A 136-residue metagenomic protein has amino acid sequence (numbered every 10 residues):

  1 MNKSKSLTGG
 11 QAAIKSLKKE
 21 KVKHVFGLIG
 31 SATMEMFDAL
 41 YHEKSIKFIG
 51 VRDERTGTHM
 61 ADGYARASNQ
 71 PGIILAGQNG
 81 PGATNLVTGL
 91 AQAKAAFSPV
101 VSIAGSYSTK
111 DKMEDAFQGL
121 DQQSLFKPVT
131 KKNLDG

Functional and structural regions predicted by a protein language model:
N2-G136: N-terminal alpha/beta PP-like core and its mobile active-site loop of ThDP/TPP-dependent enzymes
